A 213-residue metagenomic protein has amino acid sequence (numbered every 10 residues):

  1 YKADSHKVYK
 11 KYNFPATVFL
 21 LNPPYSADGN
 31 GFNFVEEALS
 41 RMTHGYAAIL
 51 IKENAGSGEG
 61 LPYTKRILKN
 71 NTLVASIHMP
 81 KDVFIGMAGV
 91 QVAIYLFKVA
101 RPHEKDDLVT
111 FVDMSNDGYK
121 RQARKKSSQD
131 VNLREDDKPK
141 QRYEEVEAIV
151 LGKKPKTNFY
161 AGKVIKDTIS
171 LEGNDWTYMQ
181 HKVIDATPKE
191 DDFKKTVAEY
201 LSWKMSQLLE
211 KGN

Functional and structural regions predicted by a protein language model:
Y1-V8: Conserved SAM/SAH-binding loop
Y9-P15, L20-N213: A conserved structural/catalytic subdomain of Rossmann-like adenosyl-cofactor enzymes
